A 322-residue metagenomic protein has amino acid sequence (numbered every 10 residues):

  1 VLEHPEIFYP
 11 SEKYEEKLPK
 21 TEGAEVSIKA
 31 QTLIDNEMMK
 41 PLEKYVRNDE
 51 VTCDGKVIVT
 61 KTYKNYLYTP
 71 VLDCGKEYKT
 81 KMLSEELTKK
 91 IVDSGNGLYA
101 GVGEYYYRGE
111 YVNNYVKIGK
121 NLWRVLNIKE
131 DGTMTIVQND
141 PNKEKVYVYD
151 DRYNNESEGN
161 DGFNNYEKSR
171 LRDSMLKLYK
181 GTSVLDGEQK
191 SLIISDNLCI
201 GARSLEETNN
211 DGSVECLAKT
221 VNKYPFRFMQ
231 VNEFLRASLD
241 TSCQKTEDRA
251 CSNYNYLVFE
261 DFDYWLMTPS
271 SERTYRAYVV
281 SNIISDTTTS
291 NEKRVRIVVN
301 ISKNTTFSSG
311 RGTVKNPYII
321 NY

Functional and structural regions predicted by a protein language model:
V1-G23: Conserved hydrophobic/amphipathic alpha-helical signal-anchor segments
V1-L2, Q31, V295-R296: Short, solvent-exposed alpha-helical surface patches in non-cytosolic proteins
I7-S11, E37-K44, R273-R276, N304-S308: Substrate-binding/catalytic groove segments of enzymes that remodel or degrade extracellular structural polymers
E22-E25, T289: Short amphipathic alpha-helical interaction segments
A24-P41, I118-M134: Short, solvent-exposed linear motifs at loop/edge-of-secondary-structure regions
E25-K81: Amphipathic heptad-repeat coiled-coil/leucine-zipper-like oligomerization helices
K79-Y322: Collagenous Gly-X-Y triple-helix signature in extracellular proteins
